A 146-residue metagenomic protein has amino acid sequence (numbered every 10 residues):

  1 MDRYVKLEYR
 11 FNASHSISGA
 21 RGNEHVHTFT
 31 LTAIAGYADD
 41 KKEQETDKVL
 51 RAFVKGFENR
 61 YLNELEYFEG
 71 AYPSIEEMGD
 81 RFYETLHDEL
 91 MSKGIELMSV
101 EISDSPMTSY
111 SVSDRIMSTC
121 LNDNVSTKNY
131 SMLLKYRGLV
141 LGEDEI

Functional and structural regions predicted by a protein language model:
M1-I146: Charge-rich, low-complexity N-terminal segments
